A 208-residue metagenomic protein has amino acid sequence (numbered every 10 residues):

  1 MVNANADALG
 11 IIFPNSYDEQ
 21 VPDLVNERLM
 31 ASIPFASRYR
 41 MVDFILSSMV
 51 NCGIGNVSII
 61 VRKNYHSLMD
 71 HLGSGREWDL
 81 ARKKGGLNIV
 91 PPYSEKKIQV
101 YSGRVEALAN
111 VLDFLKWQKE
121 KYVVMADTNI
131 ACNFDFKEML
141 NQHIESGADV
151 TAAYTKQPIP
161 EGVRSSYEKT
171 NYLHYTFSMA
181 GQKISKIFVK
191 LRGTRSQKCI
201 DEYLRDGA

Functional and structural regions predicted by a protein language model:
M1-A208: Unchanged
